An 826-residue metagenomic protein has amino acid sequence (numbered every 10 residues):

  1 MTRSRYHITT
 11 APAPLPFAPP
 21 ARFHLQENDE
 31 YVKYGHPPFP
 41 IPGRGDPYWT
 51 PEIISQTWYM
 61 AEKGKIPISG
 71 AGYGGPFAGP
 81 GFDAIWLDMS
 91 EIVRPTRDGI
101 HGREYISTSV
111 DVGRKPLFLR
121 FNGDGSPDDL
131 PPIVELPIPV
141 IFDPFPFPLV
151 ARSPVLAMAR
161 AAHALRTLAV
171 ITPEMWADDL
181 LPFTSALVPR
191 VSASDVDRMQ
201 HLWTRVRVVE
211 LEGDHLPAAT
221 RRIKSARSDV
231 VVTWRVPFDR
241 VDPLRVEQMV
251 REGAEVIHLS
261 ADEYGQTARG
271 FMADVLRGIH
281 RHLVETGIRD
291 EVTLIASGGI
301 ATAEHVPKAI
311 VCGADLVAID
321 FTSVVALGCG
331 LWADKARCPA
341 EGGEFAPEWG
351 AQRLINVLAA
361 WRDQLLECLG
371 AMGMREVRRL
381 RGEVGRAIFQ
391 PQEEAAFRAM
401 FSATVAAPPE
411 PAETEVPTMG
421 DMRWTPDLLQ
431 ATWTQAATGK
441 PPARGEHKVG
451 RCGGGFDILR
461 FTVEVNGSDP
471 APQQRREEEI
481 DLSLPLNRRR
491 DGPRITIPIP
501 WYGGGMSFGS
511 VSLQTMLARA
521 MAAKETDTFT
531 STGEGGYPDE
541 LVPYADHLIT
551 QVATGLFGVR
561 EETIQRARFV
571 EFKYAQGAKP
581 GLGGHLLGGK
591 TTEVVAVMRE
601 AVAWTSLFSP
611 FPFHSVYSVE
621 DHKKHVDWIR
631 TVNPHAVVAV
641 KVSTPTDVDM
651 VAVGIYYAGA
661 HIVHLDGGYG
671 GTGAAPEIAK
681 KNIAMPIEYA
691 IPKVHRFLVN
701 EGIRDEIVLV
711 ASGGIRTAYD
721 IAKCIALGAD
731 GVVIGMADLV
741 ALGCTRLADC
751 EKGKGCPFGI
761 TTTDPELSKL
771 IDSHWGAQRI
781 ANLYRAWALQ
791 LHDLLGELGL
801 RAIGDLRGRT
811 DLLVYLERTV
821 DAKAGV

Functional and structural regions predicted by a protein language model:
M1-H163, T167-L168, M175-P182, Q200-L202 (+9 more regions): Conserved, well-structured core domains of diverse proteins
P14, D214-I355, A371, Q392-A395 (+3 more regions): Glycine-rich phosphate/ribose-binding loops and adjacent secondary-structure elements that form binding surfaces
P144, I171-M175, V191, E212-G213 (+10 more regions): Glycine-rich, histidine-containing beta strand-loop boundary motifs that form or position
A169-V170, V209, I257, V317 (+4 more regions): Hydrophobic residues within beta-strands of alpha/beta enzymes
F183-T184, D197, H201-L211, R245-L259 (+4 more regions): Carboxylate/His-rich catalytic cores and anion/metal-binding grooves
V191-P217, V236-D239, A578, S606-V616: Active-site beta->alpha loop and helix N-cap motifs at the rims of alpha/beta catalytic domains
V208, S225, V230, E571-V619 (+2 more regions): Active-site cores of enzymes that catalyze phosphoryl transfer or operate on phosphate-rich substrates
S323-V325, L331-C338, L358-C368, R566 (+5 more regions): Mobile "lid/hinge" segments at catalytic clefts and subdomain interfaces of large enzymes
